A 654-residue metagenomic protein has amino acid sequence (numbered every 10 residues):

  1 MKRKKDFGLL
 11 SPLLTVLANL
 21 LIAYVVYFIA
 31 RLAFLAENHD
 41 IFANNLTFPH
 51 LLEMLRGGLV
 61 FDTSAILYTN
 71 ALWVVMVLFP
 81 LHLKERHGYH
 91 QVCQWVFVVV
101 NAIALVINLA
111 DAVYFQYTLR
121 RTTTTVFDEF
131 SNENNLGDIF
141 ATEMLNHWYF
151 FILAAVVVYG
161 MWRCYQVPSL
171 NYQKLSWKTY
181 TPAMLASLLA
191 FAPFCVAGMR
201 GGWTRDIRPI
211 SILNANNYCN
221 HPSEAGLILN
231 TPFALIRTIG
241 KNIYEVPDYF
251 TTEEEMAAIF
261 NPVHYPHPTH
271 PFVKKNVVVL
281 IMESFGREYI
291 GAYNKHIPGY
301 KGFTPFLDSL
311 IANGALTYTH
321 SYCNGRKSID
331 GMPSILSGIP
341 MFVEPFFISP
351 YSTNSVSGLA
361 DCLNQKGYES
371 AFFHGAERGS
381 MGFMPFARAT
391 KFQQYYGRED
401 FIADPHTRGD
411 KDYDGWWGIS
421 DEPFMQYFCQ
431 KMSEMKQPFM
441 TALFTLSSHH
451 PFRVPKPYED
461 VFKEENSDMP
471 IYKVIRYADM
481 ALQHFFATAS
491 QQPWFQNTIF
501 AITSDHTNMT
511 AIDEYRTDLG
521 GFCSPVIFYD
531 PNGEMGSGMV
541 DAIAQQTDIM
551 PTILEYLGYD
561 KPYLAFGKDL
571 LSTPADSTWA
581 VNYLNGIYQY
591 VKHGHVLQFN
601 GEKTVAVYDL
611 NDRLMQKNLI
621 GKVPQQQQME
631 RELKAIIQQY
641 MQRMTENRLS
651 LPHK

Functional and structural regions predicted by a protein language model:
K2-L229: Transmembrane and membrane-interface helices of multi-pass, inner-membrane envelope-modifying transferases
G58, D62, L109, I139 (+9 more regions): Residues that form generic nucleotide/phosphate-binding pockets
I66-V75, N108, M144-G160, T231-V246 (+2 more regions): Juxtamembrane/interfacial segments around transmembrane helices
Y68, Y117, Y289, A511 (+1 more regions): Generic hydrophobic alpha-helical membrane-span motif
A112, E143, S284, H506 (+2 more regions): Conformational gate/switch positions in structured elements
L136, F452, L570: Short clusters of hydrophobic/aromatic residues that line enzyme substrate/ligand-binding pockets
G201-L564, P574-T578, N582-L584: Soluble catalytic regions of membrane-associated enzymes that act on cell-envelope and secretory-pathway components
G533-K654: Membrane-interface soluble catalytic domains
